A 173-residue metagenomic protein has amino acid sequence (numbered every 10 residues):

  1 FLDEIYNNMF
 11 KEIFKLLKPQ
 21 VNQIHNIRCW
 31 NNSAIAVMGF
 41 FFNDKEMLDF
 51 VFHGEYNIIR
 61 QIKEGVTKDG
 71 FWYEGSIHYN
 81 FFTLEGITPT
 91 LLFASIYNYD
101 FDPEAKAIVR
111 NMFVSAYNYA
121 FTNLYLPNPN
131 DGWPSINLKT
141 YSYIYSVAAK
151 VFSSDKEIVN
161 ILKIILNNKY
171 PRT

Functional and structural regions predicted by a protein language model:
F1-H78, F82, T88-P89, K169-R172: Active-site lining segments of carbohydrate-active enzymes
A36, H78, F82-T173: Carbohydrate-active enzyme catalytic cores, enriched for enzymes that act on polyanionic acidic polysaccharides
